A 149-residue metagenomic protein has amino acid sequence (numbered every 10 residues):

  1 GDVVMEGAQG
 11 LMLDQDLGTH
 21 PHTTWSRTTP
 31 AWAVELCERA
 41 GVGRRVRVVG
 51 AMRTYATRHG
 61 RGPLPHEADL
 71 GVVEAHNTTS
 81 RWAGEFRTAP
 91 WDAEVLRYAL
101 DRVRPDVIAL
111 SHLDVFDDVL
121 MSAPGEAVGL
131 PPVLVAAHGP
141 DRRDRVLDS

Functional and structural regions predicted by a protein language model:
G1-S149: Non-transmembrane, aqueous-exposed alpha-helical and coiled segments at domain scale
